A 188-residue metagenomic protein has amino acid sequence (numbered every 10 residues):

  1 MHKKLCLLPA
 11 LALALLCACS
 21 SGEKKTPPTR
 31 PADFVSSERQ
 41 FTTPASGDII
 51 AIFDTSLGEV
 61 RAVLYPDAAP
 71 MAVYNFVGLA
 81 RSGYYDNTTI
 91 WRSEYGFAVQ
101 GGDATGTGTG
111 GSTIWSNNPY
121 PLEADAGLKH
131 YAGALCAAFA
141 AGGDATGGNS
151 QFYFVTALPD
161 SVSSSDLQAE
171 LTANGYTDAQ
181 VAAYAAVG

Functional and structural regions predicted by a protein language model:
M1-C17: Sec-dependent bacterial lipoprotein signal peptides
C19-G188: Cyclophilin-like peptidyl-prolyl cis-trans isomerases
